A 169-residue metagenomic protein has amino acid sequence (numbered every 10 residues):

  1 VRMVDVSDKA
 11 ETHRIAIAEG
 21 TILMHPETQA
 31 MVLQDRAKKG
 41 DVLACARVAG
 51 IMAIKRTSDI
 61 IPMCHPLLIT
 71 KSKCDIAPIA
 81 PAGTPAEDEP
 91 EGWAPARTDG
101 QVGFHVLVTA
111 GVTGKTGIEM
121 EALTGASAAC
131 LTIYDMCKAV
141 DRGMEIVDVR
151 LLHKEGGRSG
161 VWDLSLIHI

Functional and structural regions predicted by a protein language model:
V1-K9: Glycine-rich, charged/polar anion/phosphate-binding loops that engage phosphate groups from diverse ligands
A16-M31, C74-G83, T98-G111: Acidic-glycine-rich active-site phosphate/pyrophosphate-binding loop
L33-K73, G111, L123-G125, A129-T132: Compact, glycine-rich, soluble single-domain proteins
V108-I118, A122: A short interface-forming secondary-structure element
T124-V149: Mixed-charge, glycine-accented linear interaction segment located at domain edges/termini
G143-L164: Short, highly charged C-terminal tails/helix-capping segments
I167-I169: Conserved small/polar residues in nucleotide/adenosyl-binding loops
